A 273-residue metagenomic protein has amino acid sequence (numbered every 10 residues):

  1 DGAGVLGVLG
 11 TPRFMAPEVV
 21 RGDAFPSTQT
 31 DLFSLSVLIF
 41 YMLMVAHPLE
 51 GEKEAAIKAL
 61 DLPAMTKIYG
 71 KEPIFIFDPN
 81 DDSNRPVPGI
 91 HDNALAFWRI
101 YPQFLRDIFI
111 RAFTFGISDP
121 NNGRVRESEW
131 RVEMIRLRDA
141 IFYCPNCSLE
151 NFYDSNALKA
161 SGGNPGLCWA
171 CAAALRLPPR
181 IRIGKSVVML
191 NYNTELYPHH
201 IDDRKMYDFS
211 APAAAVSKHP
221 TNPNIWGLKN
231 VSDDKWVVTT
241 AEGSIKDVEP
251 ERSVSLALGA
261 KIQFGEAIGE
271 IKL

Functional and structural regions predicted by a protein language model:
G4-D23: Conserved activation segment of eukaryotic-like protein kinases, specifically the C-terminal portion of the activation
S27-F33, I39-R106: Conserved C-lobe activation region of Hanks-type protein kinase-like domains
I108-I141: Terminal C-lobe "cap" of eukaryotic-type protein kinase domains
C144-C147, P165-C171: Short cysteine-rich clusters marking metal-coordination/redox-active sites
C168-R180: Short Cys/His-rich micro-motifs in 6-15 aa windows
L177-T221: N-terminal beta-hairpin/loop module of FHA
L228-S232: Asparagine-centered strand-capping/turn motif at beta-strand->loop junctions
T239-L273: C-terminal boundary/linker segments immediately following FHA domains
